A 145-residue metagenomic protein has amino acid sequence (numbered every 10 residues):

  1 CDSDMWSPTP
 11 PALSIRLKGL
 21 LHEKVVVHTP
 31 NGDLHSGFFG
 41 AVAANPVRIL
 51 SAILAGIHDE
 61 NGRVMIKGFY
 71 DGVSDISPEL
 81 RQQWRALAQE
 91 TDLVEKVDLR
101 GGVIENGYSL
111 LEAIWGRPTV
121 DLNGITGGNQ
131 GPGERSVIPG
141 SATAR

Functional and structural regions predicted by a protein language model:
C1-V103, S109-P118: Fold-level recognition of mixed alpha/beta catalytic cores in primary-metabolism enzymes, strongest
V42-A43, P132-G140: Short, solvent-exposed beta-strand/turn "edge" segments of beta-rich domains on protein surfaces
I104, Y108-S136: A structural supersecondary motif
A142-A144: Short, hydrophobic beta-strand segments
